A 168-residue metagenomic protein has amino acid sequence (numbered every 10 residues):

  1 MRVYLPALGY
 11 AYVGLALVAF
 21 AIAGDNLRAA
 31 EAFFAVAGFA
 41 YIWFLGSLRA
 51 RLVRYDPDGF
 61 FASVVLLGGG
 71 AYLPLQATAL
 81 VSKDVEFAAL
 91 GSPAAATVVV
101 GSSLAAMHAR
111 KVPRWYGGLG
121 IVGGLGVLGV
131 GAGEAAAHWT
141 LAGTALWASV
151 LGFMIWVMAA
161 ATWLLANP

Functional and structural regions predicted by a protein language model:
M1-P168: Hydrophobic, aromatic-enriched alpha-helical segments typical of multi-pass transmembrane helices
